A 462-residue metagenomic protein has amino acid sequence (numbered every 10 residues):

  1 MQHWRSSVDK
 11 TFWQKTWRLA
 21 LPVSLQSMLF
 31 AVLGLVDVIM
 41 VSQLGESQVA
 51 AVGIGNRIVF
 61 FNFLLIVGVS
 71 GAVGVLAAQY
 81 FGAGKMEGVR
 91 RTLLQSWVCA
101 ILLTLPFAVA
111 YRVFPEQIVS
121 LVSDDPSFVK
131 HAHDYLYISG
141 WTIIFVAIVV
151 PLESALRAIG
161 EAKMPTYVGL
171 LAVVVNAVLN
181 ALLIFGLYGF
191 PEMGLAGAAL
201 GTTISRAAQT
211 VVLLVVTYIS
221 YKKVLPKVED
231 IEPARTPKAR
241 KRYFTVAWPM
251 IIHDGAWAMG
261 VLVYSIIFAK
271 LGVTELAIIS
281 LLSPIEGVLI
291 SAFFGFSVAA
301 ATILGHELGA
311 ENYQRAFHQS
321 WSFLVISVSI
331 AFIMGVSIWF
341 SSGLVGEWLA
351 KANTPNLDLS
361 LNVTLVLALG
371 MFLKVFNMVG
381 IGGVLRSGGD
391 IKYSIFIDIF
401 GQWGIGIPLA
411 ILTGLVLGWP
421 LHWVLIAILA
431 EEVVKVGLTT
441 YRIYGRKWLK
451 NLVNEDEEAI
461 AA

Functional and structural regions predicted by a protein language model:
M1-V23, A77-I144, F190-A247, L304-G370 (+1 more regions): Short alpha-helical transmembrane segments in multi-pass integral membrane proteins
S7-I39, Q43-L44, F60-A72, L76 (+7 more regions): N-terminal transmembrane alpha-helices
R18-D37, I138, V149, A172 (+5 more regions): Transmembrane helical elements of multi-pass membrane transporters/channels
L25, L29, L33, N62-I66 (+13 more regions): Residue-level hotspots within pore-lining transmembrane alpha-helices of multi-pass secondary transporters
M28, V32-A50, V119-P126, L182-M193 (+5 more regions): Helix-terminus/linker motif at the lipid-water interface of multi-pass membrane proteins
V49-V109, V146-P165, L276-S342, V375-I397: Small-residue-rich hydrophobic transmembrane alpha-helices
S70, S139-A158, P165-V173, A198-L214 (+6 more regions): Short runs within selected transmembrane alpha-helices of multi-pass transporters and secretion channels
Y111, S154, N180, I184 (+9 more regions): Structural signal for membrane-spanning alpha-helices in multi-pass inner-membrane proteins, emphasizing helix cores
